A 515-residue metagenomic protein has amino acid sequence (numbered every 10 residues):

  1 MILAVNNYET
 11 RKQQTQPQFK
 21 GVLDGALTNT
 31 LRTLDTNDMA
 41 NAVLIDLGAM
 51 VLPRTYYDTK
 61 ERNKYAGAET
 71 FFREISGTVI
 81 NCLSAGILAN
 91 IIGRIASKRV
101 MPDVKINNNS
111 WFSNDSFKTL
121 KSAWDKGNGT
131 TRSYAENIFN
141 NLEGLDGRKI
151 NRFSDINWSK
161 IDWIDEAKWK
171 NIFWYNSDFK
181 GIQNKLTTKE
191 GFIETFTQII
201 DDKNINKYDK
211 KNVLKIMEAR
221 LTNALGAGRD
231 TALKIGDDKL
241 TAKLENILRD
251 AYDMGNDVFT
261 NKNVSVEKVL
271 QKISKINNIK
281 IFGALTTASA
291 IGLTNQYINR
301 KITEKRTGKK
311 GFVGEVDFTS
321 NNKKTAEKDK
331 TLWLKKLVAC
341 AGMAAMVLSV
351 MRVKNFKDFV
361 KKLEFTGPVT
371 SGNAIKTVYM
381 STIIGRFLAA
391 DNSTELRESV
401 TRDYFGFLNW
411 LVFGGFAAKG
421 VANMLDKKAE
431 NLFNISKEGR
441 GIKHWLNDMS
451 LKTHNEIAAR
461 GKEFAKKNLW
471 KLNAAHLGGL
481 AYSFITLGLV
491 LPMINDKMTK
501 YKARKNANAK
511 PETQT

Functional and structural regions predicted by a protein language model:
M1-T515: Glycine-rich, hydrophobic membrane-spanning regions of integral membrane proteins that mediate transport
